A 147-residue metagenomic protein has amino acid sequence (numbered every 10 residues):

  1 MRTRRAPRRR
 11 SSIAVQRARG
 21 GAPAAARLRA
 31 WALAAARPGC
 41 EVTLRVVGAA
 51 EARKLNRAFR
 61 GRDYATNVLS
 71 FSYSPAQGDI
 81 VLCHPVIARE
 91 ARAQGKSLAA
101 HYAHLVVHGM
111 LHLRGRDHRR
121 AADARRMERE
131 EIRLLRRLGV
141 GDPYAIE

Functional and structural regions predicted by a protein language model:
M1-A103, L111-E147: An acidic/histidine-cluster motif and surrounding catalytic segment that typifies divalent-metal-assisted enzyme active
